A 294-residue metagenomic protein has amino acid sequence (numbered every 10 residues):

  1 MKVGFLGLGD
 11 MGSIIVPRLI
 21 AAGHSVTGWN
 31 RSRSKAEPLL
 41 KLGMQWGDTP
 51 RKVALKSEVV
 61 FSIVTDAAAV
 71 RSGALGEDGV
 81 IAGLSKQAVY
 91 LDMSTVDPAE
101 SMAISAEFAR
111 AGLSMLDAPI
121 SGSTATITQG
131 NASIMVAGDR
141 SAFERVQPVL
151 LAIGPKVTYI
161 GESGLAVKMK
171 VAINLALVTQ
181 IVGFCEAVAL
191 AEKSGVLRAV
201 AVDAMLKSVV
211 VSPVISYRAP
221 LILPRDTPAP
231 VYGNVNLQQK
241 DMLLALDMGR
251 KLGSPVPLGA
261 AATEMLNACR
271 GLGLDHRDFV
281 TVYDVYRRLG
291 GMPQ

Functional and structural regions predicted by a protein language model:
M1-I63, A88, M93-S94, T124 (+1 more regions): NAD(P)+-binding Rossmann beta1-loop-alpha1 motif at the extreme N-terminus of oxidoreductases
I15-V16, K35, I104, V149 (+1 more regions): Hydrophobic residues within alpha-helices that form the first helical element adjacent to the glycine-rich loop
V26, W46, M115-L116, V157 (+2 more regions): Hydrophobic beta-strand scaffold residues
P50-L113: Rossmann-fold NAD(P) dinucleotide-binding segment
T95-N174: Rossmann-fold dinucleotide-binding core
L165-G290: Helical "substrate-binding/catalytic lid" subdomain of Rossmann-like NAD(P)-dependent dehydrogenases/reductases
